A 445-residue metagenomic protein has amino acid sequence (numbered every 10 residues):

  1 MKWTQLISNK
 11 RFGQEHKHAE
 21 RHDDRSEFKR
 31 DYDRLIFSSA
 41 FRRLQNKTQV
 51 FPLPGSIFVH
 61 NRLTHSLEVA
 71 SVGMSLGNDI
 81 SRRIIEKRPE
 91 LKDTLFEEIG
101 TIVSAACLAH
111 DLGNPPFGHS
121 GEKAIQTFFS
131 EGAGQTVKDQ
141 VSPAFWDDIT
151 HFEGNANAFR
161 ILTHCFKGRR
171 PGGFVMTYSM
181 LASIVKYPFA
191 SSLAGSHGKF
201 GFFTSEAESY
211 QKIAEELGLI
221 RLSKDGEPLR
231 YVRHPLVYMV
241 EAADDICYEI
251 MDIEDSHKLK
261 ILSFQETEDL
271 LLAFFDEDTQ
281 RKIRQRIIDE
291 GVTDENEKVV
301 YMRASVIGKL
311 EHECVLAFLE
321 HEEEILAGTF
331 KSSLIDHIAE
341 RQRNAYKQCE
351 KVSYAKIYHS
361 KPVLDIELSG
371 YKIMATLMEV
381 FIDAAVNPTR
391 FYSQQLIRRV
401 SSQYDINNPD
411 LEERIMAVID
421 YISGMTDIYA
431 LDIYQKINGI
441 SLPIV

Functional and structural regions predicted by a protein language model:
M1-D24, I36-K47, S56, L67 (+4 more regions): Sequence-structural signature of the catalytic-core scaffold of metal-dependent phosphohydrolases that act on
R30-R42, I338-N344: Acidic, low-complexity proline/glycine-rich segments
P52-N61, A106-A109, P143-A144, P228-L229 (+4 more regions): Glycine- and acidic
E68, Y238, A242-D245, V306 (+7 more regions): Charged, amphipathic alpha-helical oligomerization/scaffolding segments
N78, T163, Y248-M251, D255 (+4 more regions): Charged/polar positions within long, soluble alpha-helices
L319-S401: Substrate-recognition/cap regions that form aromatic- and gly/pro-loop-enriched pockets for small-molecule ligands
N387, Q394-L442: C-terminal amphipathic alpha-helical interaction region
